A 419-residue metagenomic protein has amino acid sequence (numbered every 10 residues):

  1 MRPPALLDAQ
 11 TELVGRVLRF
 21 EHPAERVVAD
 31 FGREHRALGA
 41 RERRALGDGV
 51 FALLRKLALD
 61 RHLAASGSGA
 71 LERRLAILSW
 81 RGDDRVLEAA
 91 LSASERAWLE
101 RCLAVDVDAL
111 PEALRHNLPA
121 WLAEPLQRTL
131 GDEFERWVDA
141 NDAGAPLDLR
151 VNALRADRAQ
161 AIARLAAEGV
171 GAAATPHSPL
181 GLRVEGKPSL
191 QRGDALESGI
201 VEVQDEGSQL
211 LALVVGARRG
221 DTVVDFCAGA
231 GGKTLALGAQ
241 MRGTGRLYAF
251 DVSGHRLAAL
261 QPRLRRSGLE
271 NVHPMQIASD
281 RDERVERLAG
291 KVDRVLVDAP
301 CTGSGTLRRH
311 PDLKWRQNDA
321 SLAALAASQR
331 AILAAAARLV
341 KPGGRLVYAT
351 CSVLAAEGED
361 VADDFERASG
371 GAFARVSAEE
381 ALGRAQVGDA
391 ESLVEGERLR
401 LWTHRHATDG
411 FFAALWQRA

Functional and structural regions predicted by a protein language model:
M1-R192: Class I Rossmann-like S-adenosyl-L-methionine
A159-A419: Rossmann-like S-adenosyl-L-methionine
